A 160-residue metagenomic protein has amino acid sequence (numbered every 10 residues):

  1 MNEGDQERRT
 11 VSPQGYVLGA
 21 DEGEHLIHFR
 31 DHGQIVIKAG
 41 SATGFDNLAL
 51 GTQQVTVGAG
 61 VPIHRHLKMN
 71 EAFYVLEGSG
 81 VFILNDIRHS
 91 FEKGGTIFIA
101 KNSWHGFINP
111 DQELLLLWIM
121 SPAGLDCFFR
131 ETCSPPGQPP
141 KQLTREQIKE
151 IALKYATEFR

Functional and structural regions predicted by a protein language model:
M1-L48, P136-R160: A short, N-terminal "cap"/entry segment at the start of jelly-roll beta-barrel domains of the cupin/DSBH fold
G19, D86-K101: Short acidic-glycine-tyrosine-enriched beta hairpin
V36-I37, G51-H66: Conserved short histidine dyad/triad with adjacent acidic residue
A42, A59, L67, G80 (+1 more regions): Hydrophobic small-molecule pocket/channel-lining residues, especially in calycin-type beta-barrels
G44, V81, K93, K101-D126: Ligand-binding loop in jelly-roll beta-barrel domains
K68-N70, Y74-G80, N85: Glycine- and acidic-residue-biased ligand/ion/polar-headgroup-sensing regions
G124-F129, P140: A short beta-to-alpha transition loop/helix N-cap that caps and shapes the active-site region
